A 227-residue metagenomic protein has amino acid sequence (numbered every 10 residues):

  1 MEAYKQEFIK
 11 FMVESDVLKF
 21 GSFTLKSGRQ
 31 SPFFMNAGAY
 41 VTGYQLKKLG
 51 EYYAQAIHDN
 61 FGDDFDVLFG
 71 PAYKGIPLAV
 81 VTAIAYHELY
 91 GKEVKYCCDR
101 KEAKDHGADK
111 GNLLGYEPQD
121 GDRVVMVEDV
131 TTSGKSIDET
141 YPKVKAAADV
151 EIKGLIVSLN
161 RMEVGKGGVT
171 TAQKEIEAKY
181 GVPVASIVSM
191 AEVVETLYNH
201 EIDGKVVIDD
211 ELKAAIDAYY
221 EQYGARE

Functional and structural regions predicted by a protein language model:
M1-V127, T132-E227: PRPP-associated nucleotide enzymes
